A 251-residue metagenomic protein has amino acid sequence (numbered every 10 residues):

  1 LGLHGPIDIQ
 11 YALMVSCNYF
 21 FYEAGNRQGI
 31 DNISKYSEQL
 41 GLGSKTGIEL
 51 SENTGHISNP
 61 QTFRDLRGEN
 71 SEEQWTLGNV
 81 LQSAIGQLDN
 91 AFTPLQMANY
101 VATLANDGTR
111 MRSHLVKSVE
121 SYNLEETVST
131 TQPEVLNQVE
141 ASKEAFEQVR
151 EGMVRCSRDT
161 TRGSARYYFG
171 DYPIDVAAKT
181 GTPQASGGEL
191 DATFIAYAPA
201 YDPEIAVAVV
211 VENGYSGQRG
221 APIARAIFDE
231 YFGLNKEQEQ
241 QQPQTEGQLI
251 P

Functional and structural regions predicted by a protein language model:
L1-A208, G247-P251: Beta-lactam-recognizing serine transpeptidase/beta-lactamase-like catalytic domain environment
D31-Q39, A178, V210, Q218-P251: Periplasmic/cell-envelope proteins involved in peptidoglycan metabolism and beta-lactam response
L88-L95, G214-P222: Short, conserved micro-motifs enriched in small and acidic residues
A185, E204, S216-Q218, L234: Intrinsically disordered, low-complexity acidic/polar segments
